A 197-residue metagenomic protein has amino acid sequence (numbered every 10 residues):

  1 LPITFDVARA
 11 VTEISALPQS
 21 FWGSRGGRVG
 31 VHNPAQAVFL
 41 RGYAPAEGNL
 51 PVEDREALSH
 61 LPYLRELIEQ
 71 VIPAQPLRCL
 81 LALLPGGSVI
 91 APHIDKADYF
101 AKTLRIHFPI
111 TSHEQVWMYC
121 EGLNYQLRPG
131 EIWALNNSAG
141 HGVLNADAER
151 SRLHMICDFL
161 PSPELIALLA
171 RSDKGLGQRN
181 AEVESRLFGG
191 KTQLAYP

Functional and structural regions predicted by a protein language model:
L1-I72: Non-heme Fe(II)/2-oxoglutarate
P76-C79, T103-H107, Q115, G140 (+1 more regions): Extracellular structured ligand-interaction cores
L81-Y99: Conserved short histidine dyad/triad with adjacent acidic residue
P92-H93, V116-M118, L135-N136, G140-A148 (+1 more regions): Short beta-strand His + acidic residue motifs that chelate non-heme Fe in jelly-roll/DSBH and cupin folds
T103-P109, I132-A134, A148-A167: A short hydrophobic beta-strand segment most commonly corresponding to one strand of the jelly-roll/cupin
P109-R128: A short beta-strand-loop-beta hairpin characteristic of the jelly-roll/cupin
Q126-S138: Short secondary-structure subsegments characteristic of cysteine-rich extracellular domains
L160-P197: Long hydrophobic alpha-helical segments typical of transmembrane helices together with their membrane-interfacial
